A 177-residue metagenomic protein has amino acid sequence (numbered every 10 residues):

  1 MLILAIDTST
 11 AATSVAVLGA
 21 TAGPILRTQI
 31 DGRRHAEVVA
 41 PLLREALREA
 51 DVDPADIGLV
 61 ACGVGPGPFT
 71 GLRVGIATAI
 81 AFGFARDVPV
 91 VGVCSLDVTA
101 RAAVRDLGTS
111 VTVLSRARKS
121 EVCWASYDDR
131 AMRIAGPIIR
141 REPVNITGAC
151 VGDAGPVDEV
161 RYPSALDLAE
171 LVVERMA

Functional and structural regions predicted by a protein language model:
M1-V64: N-terminal beta-alpha supersecondary unit
A12, P68, K119-E121: Glycine-rich nucleotide phosphate-binding loop and flanking beta-alpha elements of Rossmann-like dinucleotide-binding
A22, T28-R34, V88-R175: Surface "functional belts" at beta-alpha junctions
R27, L42, A50, L72-I76 (+3 more regions): Bulky hydrophobic/aromatic packing residues
V38-P41, A77, A81, V98 (+1 more regions): Short amphipathic alpha-helical face segments that pack within enzyme cores and frequently flank/anchor catalytic
R48-D51, F84, V104-R105: Residue-level signal for alpha-helix termini/capping positions
L59-G92: DPxDG-like acidic metal-binding loop motif
